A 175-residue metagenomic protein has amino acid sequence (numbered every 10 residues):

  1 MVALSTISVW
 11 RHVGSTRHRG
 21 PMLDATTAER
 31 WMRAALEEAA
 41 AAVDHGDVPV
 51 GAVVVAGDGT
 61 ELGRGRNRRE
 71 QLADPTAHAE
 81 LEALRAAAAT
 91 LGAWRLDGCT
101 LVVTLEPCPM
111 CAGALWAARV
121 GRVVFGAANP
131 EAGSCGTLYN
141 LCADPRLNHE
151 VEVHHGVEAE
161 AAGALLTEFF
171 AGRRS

Functional and structural regions predicted by a protein language model:
A3-H45, E61, P107-S175: Zinc-dependent deaminase
G46-V50, D97: Short, basic and Ser/Thr-rich N-terminal targeting/leader segments
V50-A56: Short beta-strand scaffold segments in enzyme catalytic cores
G63-G65: Short hydrophobic alpha-helix segments
Q71-L81: A short, polar/charged loop-to-alpha-helix boundary motif
L81-A88: Glycine-rich oxoanion-binding loops at beta->alpha junctions
A93-L105: Immediate flanking context of iron-sulfur cluster ligation sites
